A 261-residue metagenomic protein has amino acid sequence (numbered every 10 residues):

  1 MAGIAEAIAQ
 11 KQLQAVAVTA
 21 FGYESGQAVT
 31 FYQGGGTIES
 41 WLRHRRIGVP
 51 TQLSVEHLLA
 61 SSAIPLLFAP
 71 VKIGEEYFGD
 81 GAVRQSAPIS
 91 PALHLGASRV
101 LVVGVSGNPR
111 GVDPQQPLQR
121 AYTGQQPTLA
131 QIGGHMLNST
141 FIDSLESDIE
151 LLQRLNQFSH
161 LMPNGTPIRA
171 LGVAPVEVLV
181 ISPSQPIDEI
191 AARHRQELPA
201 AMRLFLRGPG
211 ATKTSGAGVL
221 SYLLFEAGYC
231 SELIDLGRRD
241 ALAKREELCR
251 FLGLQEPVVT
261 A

Functional and structural regions predicted by a protein language model:
M1-A261: Patatin-like phospholipase
